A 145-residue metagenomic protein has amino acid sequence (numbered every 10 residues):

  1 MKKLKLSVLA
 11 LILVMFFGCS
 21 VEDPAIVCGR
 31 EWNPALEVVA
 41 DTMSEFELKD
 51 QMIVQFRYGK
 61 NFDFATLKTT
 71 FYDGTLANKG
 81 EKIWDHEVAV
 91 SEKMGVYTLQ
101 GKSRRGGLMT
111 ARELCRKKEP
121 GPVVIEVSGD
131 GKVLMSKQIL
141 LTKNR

Functional and structural regions predicted by a protein language model:
M1-C19: Sec-dependent bacterial lipoprotein signal peptides
C19-M52, N144-R145: Short, compositionally biased P/S/T/A/G/V-rich stretches that sit at domain boundaries
I53-G59: Short edge beta-strand/loop segments characteristic of extracellular beta-sandwich folds
G59-D63, K132: Short solvent-exposed strand-capping/beta-turn motif centered on an Asx-Ser/Thr pair
T69-D73, V127: Conserved aromatic beta-strand anchor motif in extracellular beta-sandwich/beta-rich domains
K79-T98, L140-L141: Solvent-exposed serine/threonine-rich low-complexity stretches and specific carbohydrate-binding patches
A89-P120: Short, solvent-exposed, Trp/other aromatic-anchored flexible loops in extracytoplasmic proteins
E113-L140: Short, exposed beta-strand-loop hairpins at the edges of beta-sheets in extracellular/periplasmic proteins
